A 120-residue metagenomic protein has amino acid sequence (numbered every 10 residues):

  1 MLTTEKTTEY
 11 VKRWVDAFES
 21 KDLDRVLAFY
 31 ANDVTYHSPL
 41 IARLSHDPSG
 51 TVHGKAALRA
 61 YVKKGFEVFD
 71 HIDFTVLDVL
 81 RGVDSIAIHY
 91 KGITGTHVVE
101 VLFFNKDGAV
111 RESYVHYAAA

Functional and structural regions predicted by a protein language model:
M1, A17, P48-S49, V101: Short N-terminal micro-motifs specific to bacterial/archaeal maturation and metal-cluster initiation sites
M1-A28, N32: Short, low-complexity N-terminal intrinsically disordered segments enriched in polar/charged residues
K6-T7, S38, A42, G82: General secondary-structure edge motif
Y10, D22, Y61-V62, V98: Hydrophobic alpha-helical segments typical of transmembrane helices and their membrane-interface/capping positions
R25, A31-L77: A solvent-exposed, acidic/Ser-Thr-rich amphipathic alpha-helical stretch
K63-A120: A beta-strand edge to alpha-helix "cap/lid" segment located at domain peripheries
